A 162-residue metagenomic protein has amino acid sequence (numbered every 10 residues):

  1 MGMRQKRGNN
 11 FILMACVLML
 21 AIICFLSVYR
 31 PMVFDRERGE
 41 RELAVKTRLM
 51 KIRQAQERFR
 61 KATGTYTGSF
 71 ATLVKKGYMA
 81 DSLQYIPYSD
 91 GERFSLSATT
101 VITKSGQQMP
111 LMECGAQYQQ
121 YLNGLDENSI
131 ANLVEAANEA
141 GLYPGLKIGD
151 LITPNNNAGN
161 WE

Functional and structural regions predicted by a protein language model:
M1-K6: N-terminal Lys/Arg-rich, disordered targeting/topogenic segments
N10-Y29: Hydrophobic membrane-insertion alpha-helices, especially the h-region of bacterial N-terminal signal peptides
I23-T47: Amphipathic alpha-helical segments typified by the pilin-like N-terminal helix that continues immediately C-terminal
E42-T63: N-terminal alpha-helical signal peptides/signal-anchor transmembrane segments
R60-E162: Low-complexity, acidic interaction segments enriched in glycine
